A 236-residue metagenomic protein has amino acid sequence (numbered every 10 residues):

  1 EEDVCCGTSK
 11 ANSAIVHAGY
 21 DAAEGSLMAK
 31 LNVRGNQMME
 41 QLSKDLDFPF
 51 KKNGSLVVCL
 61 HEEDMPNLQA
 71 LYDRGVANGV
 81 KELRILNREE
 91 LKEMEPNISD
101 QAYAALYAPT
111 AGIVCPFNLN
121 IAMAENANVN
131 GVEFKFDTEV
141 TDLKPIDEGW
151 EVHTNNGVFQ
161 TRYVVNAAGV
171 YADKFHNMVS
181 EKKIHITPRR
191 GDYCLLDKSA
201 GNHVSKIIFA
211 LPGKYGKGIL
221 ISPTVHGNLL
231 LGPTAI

Functional and structural regions predicted by a protein language model:
E1-A11: Glycine-rich FAD pyrophosphate-binding loop
S9-K10, A70, H176-V179: Short amphipathic alpha-helical segments
A14-M94, Y103, G218-I219: Dinucleotide-binding Rossmann-like beta1-alpha1 core, especially the glycine-rich loop that anchors the ADP
V16, Q37, Q41, L46-K51 (+4 more regions): Active-site substrate-recognition segment that forms the wall of the catalytic cavity or substrate channel
D21, A111-I113, G216: Glycine-rich phosphate/pyrophosphate-binding beta-alpha loops
R84-N87, F134-F136, N166, L231: General beta-strand structural signal in soluble alpha/beta enzymes
L106-Y163, Y171: Helical element adjacent to the flavin cofactor pocket in flavoenzyme catalytic cores
